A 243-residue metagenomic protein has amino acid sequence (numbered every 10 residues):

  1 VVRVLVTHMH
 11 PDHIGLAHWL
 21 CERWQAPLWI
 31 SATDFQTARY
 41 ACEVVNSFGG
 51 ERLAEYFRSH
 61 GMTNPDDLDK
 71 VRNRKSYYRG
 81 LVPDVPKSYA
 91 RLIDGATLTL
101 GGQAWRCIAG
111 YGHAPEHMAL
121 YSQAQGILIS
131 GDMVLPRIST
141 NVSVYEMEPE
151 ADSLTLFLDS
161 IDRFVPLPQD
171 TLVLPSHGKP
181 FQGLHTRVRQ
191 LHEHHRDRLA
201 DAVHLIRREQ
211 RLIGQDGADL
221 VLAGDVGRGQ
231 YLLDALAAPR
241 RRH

Functional and structural regions predicted by a protein language model:
V1-T99, G126, Q182, R187: Active-site HxH/HxHxD metal-binding segment of metal-dependent hydrolases
S76-Y89, T97, A104-L199: Metallo-beta-lactamase
H194-Q210: Positively charged, polyanion-binding regions of nucleic-acid-associated proteins
R208-A218, A223-G224, G229: Short acidic, hydrophobic short linear motifs in intrinsically disordered regions
A235-P239: Short linear motifs in low-complexity or flexible loops
R242-H243: C-terminal accessory regions appended to core domains
